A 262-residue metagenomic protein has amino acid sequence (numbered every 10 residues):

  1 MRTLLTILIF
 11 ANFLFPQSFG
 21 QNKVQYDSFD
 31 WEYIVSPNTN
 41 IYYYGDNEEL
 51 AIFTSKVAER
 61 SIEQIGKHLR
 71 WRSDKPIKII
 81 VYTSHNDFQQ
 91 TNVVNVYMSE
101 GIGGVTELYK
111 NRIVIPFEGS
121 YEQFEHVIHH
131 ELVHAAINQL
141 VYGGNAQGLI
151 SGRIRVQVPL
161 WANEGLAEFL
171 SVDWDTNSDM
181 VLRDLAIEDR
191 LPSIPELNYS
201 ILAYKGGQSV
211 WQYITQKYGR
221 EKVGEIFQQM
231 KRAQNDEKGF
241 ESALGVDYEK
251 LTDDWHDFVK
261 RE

Functional and structural regions predicted by a protein language model:
T3-L14: Sec-dependent N-terminal signal peptides
L4, L108-K110, A162, G206: Short, solvent-exposed loop/turn segments at the edges of secondary structure
N12, G66-L69, T215: N-terminal cationic-hydrophobic initiation segments that often serve targeting/anchoring roles
F19-P159, T176-N177, P195, N235-G239 (+1 more regions): Juxtacatalytic substrate-recognition/specificity segment
S55-I62, G66, E125, H129 (+8 more regions): Extracytoplasmic/secreted envelope proteins and their assembly/folding machinery, especially bacterial periplasmic
W161, L166-N177, D184-E249: Active-site-proximal alpha-helical
Y248-E262: Pro/Ala/Gly-rich low-complexity, hydrophilic intrinsically disordered segments
